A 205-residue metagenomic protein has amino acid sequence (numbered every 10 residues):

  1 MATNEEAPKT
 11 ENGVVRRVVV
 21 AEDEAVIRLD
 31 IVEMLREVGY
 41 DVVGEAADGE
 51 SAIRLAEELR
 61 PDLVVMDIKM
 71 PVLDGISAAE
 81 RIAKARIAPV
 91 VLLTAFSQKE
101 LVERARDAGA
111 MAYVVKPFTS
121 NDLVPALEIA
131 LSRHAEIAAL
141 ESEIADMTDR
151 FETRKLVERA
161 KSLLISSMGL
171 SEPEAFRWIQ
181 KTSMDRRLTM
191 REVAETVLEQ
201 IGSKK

Functional and structural regions predicted by a protein language model:
E24-G44: Two-component/phosphorelay signaling modules centered on CheY-like receiver
D48-S51, V72-S77: Acidic catalytic/metal-coordinating carboxylates
R54, I76-I87: Short amphipathic alpha-helix used as the core "switch/output" element in two-component signaling
P61, M70: Receiver (REC) domain active-site loop signature in two-component systems and cognate sites in sensor histidine kinases
D67, T94: Active-site residues of response regulator receiver
E100, F118-L127: C-terminal output helix
H134-E136, S142-K205: C-terminal output/effector regions of signal-responsive regulators
